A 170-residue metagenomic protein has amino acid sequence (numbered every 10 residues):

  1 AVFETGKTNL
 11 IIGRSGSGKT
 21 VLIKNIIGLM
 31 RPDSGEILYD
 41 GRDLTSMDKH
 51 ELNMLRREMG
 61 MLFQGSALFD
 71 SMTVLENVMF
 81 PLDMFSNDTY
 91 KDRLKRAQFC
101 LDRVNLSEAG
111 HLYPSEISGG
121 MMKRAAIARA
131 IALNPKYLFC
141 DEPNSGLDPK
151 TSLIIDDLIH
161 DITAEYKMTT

Functional and structural regions predicted by a protein language model:
I27: Helix-to-loop junction immediately C-terminal to a conserved catalytic motif
G35-D43: Conserved ABC transporter NBD signature motif
R42-D43, Y90-E108, H160: Conserved ABC ATPase "signature" region
M72-F80: Short coil-to-helix segment of the ABC ATPase nucleotide-binding domain corresponding to the Q-loop/switch region
L112-S115, L133, A164: Conserved signature/switch motifs of ABC ATPase nucleotide-binding domains
L138-D141: Catalytic Walker B motif of ABC-type/P-loop ATPase nucleotide-binding domains
P149-T151: Helix N-cap at the start of a conserved alpha-helix in ABC-type nucleotide-binding domains
